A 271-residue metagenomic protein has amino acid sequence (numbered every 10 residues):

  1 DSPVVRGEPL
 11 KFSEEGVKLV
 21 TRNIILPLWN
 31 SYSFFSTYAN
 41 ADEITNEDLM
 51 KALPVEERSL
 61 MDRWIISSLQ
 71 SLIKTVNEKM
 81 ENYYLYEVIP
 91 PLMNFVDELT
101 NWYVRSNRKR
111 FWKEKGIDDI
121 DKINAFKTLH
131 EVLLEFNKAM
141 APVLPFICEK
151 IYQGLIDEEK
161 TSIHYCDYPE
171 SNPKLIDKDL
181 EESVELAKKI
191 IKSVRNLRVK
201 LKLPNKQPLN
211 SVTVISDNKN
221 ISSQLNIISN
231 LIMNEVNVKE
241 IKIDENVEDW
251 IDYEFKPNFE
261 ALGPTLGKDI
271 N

Functional and structural regions predicted by a protein language model:
D1-S2, A39: Structured mid-domain segments that build the active-site/substrate or prosthetic-cofactor binding neighborhood
E8-N271: Feature 926 captures the class I aminoacyl-tRNA synthetase adenylation module centered on the KMSKS loop
